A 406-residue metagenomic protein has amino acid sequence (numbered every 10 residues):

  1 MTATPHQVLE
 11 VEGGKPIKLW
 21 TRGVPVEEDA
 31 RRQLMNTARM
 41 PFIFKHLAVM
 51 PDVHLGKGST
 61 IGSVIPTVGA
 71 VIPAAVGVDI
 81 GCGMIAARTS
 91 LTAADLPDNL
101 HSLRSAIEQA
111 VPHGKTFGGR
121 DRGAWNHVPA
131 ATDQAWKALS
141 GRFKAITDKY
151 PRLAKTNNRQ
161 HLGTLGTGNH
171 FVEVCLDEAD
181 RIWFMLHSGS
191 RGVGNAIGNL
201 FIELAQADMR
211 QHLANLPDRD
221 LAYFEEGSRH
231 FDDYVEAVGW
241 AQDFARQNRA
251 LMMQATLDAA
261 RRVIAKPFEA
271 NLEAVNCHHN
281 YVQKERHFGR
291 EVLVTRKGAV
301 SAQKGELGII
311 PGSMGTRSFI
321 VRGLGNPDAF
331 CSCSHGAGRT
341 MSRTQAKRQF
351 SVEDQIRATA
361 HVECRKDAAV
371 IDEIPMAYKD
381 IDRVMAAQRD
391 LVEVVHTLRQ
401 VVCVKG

Functional and structural regions predicted by a protein language model:
M1-T2, G123: Intrinsically disordered, low-complexity linkers and terminal tails enriched in Pro/Gly and often acidic or mixed-charge
T2-Q33, F42-L47, K57-I61, I65 (+3 more regions): Domain-length cofactor-binding catalytic modules of enzymes
G69-S90: N-terminal cap/recognition module
G83-W125: Compact, glycine/acidic-enriched structural inserts
V128: Metal-dependent nuclease catalytic cores that hydrolyze phosphodiester bonds in DNA/RNA, characterized by
